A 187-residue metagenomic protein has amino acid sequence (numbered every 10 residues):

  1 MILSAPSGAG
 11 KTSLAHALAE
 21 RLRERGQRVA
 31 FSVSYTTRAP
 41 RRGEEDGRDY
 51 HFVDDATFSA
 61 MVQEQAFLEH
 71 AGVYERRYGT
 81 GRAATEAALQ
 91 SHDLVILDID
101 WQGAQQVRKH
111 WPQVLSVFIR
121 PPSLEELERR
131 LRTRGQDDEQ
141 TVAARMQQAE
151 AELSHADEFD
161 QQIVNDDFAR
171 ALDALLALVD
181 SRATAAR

Functional and structural regions predicted by a protein language model:
S4-P6: P-loop (Walker A) phosphate-binding loop of NTP-binding proteins
K11: Conserved lysine of the Walker
E20-A30: Post-Walker A helix-loop "phosphate-sensing" segment adjacent to the P-loop in P-loop NTPases
V29, W111-L115, D157-F159: Short glycine-/polar-rich loops that comprise or flank the Walker A/P-loop and associated switch/sensor motifs
S34-V95, W101, Q105: ATP-dependent small-molecule kinase phosphotransfer cores that center on conserved nucleotide phosphate-binding segments
V95-D100, K109-T133: Conserved phosphate-donor/acceptor-positioning beta-strand/loop module used by diverse small-molecule
R129-D137, A151-R187: NTP-dependent small-molecule kinase module
